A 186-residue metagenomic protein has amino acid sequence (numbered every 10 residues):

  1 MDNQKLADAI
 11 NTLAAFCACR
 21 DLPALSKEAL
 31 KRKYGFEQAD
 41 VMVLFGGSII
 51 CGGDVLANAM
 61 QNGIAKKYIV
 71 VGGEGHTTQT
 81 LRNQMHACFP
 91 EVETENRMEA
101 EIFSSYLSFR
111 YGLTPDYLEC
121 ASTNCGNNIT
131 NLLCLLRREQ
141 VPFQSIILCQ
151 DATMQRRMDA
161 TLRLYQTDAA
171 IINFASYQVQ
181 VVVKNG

Functional and structural regions predicted by a protein language model:
M1-G186: A structural signal for short, hydrophobic/glycine-enriched beta-strand patches
